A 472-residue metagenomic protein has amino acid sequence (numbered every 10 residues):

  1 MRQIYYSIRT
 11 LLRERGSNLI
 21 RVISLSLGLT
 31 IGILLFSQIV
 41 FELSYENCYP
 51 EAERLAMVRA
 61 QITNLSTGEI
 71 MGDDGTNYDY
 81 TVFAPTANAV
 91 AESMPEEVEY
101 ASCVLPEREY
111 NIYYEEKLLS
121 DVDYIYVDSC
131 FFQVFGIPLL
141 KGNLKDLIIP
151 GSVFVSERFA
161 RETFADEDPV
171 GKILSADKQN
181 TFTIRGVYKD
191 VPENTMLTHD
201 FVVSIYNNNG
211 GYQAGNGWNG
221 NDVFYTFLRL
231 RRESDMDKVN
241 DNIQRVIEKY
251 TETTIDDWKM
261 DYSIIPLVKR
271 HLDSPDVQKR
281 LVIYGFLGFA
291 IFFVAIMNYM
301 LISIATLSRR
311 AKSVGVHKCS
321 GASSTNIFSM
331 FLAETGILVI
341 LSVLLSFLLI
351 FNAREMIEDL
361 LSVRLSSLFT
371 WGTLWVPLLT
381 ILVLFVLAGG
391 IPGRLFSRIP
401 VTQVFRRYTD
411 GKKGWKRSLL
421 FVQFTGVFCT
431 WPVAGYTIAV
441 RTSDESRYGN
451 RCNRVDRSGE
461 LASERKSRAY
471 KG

Functional and structural regions predicted by a protein language model:
M1-I4, R9-S17, Y49, S234 (+5 more regions): Membrane-helix entry/capping segments
I4-G16, I20, M297-L338, R398-T409: Intracellular coupling helices
L11, R21, E42, V58-A60 (+16 more regions): Generic structural signal for small/hydrophobic residues in well-ordered secondary structure, especially within
E14-S44, K416-A439, N450: Short, strongly hydrophobic transmembrane alpha-helices
G32, F36-V170, A176-T183, E248 (+2 more regions): Structured, solvent-exposed hinge/loop segments at the ends of secondary-structure elements
L34, E248, T335-R398: Small-residue-rich transmembrane alpha-helices
L43-A52, S66, D200-G211, L272 (+3 more regions): Short juxtamembrane loops and helix-capping segments at transmembrane helix boundaries of multi-pass membrane proteins
D128-K141, V153-D276: Mid-to-C-terminal secondary-structure elements that act as membrane-proximal/extracytoplasmic interface segments
